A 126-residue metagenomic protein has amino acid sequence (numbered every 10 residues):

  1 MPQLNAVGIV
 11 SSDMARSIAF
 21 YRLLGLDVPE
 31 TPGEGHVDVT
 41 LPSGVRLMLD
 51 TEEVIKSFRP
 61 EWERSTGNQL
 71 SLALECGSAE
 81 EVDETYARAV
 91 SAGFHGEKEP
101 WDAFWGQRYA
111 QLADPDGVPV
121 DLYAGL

Functional and structural regions predicted by a protein language model:
M1-N5, D27-A113, A124-L126: Vicinal oxygen chelate
G8, A15, D83: Conserved catalytic core of two-component sensor histidine kinases
I9-S12, G77: Residue-level signal for the nucleotide or nucleotide-sugar donor/cofactor binding architecture
S11-D13, F104-W105: Conserved beta-strand-loop-alpha-helix junction that forms the acyl-donor binding cleft
D13-D27: Amphipathic alpha-helical segments
S17-Y21, A89, G117: Conserved active-site tyrosine of GNAT-family acetyltransferases
